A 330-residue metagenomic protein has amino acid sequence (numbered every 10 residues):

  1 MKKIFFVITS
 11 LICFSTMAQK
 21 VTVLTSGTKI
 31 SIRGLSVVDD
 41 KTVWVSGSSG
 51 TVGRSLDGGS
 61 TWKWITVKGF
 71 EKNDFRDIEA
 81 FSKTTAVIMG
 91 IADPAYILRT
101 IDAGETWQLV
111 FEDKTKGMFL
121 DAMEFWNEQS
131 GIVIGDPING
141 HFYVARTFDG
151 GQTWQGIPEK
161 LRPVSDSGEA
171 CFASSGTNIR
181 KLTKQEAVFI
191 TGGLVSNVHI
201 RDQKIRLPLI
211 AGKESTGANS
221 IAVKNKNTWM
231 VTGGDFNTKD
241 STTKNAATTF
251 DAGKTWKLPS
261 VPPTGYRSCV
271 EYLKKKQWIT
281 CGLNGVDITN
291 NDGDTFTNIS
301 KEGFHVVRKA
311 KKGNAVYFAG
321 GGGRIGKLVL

Functional and structural regions predicted by a protein language model:
M1-K20: Bacterial Sec-dependent N-terminal signal peptides
Q19-L330: Residue-level hotspots at or immediately adjacent to binding/recognition sites across diverse folds
